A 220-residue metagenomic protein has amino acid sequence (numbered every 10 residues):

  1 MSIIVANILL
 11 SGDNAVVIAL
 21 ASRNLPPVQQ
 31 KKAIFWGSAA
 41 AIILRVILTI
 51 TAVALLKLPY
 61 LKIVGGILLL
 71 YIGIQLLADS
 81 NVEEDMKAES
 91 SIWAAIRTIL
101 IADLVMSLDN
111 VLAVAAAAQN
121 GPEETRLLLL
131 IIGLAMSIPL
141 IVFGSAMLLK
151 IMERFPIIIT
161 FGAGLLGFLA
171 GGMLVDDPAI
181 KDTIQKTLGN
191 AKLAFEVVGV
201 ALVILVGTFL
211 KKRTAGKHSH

Functional and structural regions predicted by a protein language model:
M1-H220: Multi-pass alpha-helical transmembrane bundle typical of ion/small-solute transporters and intramembrane aspartyl
